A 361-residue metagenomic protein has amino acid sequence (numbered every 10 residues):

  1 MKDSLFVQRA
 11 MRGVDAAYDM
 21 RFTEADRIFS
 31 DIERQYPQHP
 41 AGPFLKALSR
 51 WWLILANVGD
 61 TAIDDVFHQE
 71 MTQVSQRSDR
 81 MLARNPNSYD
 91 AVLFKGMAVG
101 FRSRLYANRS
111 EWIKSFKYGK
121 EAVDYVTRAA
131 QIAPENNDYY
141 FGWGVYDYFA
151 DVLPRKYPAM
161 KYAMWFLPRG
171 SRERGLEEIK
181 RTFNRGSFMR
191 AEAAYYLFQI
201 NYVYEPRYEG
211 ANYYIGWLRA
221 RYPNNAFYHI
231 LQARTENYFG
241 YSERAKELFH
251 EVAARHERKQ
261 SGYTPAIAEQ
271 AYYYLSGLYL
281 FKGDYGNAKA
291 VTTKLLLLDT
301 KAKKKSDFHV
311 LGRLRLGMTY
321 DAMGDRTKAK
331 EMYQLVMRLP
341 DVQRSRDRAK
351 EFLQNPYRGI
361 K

Functional and structural regions predicted by a protein language model:
K2-R9, A16-F29, Q38, K46-E135 (+4 more regions): Short coil/linker segments at helix-helix boundaries
D3-R9, R155-P158, G186-A194, P223-L231 (+2 more regions): Generic helix N-cap/helix-start motif at coil->alpha-helix transitions
E33-R34, Q76-D79, V123-T127, Q131 (+6 more regions): Amphipathic alpha-helical segments of tetratricopeptide repeats
H39-G42, D90, Q131, N137-D138 (+5 more regions): Boundary/linker segments of alpha-helical solenoid repeat arrays
F44-I54, F67-E70, D138-D147, E192-Y204 (+3 more regions): TPR/TPR-like alpha-solenoid helical repeat scaffolds
W52-I63, A150-P158, P206-E209, Y241-E243 (+3 more regions): Alpha-helical linker/edge segments of TPR/alpha-solenoid repeat scaffolds and analogous pre-/post-domain helices
K120-E121, S171-E177, P206-Y213, Y241-E247 (+2 more regions): Structural signature of tandem alpha-helical TPR/SEL1-like repeats, specifically the intra-repeat loop/turn
A193-Y202, R234-E243, H250-A253, E257-S306: Alpha-helical adaptor scaffolds
